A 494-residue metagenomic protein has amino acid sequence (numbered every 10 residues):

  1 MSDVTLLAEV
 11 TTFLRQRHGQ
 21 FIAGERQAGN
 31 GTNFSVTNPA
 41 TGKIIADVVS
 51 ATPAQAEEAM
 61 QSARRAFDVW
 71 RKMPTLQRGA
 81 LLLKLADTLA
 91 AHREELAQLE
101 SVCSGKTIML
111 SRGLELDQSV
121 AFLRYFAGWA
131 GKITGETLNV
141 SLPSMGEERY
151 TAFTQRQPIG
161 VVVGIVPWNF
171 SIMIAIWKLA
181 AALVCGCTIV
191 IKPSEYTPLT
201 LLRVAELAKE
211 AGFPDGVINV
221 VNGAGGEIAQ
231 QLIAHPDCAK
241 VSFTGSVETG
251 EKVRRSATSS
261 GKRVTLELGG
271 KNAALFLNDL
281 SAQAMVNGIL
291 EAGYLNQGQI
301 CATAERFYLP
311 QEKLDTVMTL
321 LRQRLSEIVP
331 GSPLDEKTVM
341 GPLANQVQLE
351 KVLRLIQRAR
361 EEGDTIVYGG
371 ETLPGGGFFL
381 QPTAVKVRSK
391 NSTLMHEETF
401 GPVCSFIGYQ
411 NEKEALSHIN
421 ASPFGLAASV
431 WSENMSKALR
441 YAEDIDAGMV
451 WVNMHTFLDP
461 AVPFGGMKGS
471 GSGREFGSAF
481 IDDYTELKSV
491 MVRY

Functional and structural regions predicted by a protein language model:
M1-A40, Y125: Hydrophobic face of amphipathic alpha-helices that form TPR/SEL1-like repeat modules and related alpha-solenoid
T41-A46, C238, L275, V329 (+3 more regions): Conserved C-terminal structural/oligomerization subdomain of aldehyde/semialdehyde dehydrogenase
G42, R78, E100, G186 (+9 more regions): Residue-level signal for inorganic ion chemistry
I44-A51, A66-K72, V163-G164, A274-L277 (+5 more regions): Short, well-ordered beta-strand elements within core beta-sheets of diverse protein domains
I45-T134: Glycine-rich loop-to-alpha-helix module at the N-terminal edge of alpha/beta enzyme cores
F67, R71, A86-R93, A97 (+18 more regions): Structural signal for hydrophobic packing residues in well-ordered secondary-structure cores of soluble enzyme domains
T134-A284, Y409: Rossmann-like NAD(P) dinucleotide-binding subdomain of oxidoreductase/dehydrogenase enzymes
E248-K390, V452: ALDH superfamily catalytic-core signature
